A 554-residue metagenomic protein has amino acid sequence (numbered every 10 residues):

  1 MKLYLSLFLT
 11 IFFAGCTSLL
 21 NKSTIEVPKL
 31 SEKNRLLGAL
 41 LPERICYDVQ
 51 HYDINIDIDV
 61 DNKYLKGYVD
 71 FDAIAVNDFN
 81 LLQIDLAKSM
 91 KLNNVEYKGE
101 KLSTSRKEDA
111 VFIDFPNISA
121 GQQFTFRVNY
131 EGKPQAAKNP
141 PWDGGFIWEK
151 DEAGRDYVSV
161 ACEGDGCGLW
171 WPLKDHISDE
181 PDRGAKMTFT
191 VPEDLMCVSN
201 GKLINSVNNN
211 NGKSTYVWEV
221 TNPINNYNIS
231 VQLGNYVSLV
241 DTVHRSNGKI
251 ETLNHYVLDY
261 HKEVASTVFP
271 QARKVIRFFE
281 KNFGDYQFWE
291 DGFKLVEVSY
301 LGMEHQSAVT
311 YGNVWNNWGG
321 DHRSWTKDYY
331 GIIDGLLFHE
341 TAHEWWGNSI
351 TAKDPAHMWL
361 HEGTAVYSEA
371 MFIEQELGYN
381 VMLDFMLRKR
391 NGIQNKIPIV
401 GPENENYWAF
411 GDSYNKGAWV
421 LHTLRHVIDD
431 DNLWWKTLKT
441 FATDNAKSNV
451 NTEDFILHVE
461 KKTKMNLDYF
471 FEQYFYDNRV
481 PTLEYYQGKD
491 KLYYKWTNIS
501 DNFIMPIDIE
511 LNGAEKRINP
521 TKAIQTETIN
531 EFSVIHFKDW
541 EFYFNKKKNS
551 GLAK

Functional and structural regions predicted by a protein language model:
C16-K66, N93, E149-R155, D468: N-terminal, polar/Ser/Thr-rich
S31-K33, N129-Y236, V240, F537-F544 (+1 more regions): Extended, low-hydrophobicity, Ser/Thr/Pro/Gly-biased non-transmembrane segments
Y68-S89, W171-P192, E453, L492-E510: Surface-exposed beta-strand/loop patches in extracellular or lumenal glycoproteins
A87-E149, T526-I529: A surface-exposed beta-strand-loop module
K91-Y97, V198, L467-D468, L483 (+1 more regions): Beta-strand-rich binding/interaction modules
M187, V217, V237-E344, N348-H357 (+2 more regions): Juxtacatalytic substrate-recognition/specificity segment
T221, M358, E362-V420, V427 (+1 more regions): Acidic/His/Gly-enriched intrinsically disordered linker/tail segments that often contain short helix/coil "MoRF-like"
H261, Q287, F410-G488, L492: Amphipathic alpha-helical substructures
